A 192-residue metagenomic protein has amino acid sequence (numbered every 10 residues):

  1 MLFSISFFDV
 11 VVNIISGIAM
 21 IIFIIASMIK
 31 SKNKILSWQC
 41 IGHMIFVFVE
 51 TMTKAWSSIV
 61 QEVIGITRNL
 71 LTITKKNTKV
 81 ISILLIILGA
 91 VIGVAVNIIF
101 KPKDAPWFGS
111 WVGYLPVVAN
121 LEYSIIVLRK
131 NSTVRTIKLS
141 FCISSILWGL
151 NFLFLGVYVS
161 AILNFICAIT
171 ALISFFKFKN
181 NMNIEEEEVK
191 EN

Functional and structural regions predicted by a protein language model:
M1-N192: Alpha-helical membrane-protein topology signature
